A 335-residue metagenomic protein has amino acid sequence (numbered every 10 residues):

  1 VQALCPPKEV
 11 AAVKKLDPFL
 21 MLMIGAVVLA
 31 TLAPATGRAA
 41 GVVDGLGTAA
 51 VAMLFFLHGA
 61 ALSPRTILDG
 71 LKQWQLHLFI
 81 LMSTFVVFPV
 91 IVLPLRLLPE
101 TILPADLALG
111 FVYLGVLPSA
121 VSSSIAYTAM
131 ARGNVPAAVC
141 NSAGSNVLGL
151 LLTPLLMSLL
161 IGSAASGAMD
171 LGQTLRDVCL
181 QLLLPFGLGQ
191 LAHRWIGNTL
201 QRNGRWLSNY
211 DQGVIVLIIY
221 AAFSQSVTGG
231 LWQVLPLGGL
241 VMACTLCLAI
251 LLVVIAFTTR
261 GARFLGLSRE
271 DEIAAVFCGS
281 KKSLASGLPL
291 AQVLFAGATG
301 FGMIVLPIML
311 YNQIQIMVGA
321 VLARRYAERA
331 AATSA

Functional and structural regions predicted by a protein language model:
L4-E100, S158, G162-R269, A330 (+1 more regions): Structural signature of multi-pass alpha-helical membrane transport proteins
M21, S83-I91, V116-V121, A138-L159 (+3 more regions): Membrane-embedded alpha-helical segments of transport systems, primarily multispan ion/solute transporters
A33-G47, K281-L306, Q313: Transmembrane helix-boundary motif of multi-pass solute transporters/channels
I67, R96, G110-G115, V121-R132 (+5 more regions): Generic transmembrane alpha-helix signature in multi-pass membrane proteins, especially transporters/channels
W74-L81, I102-V116, G133-A143, R205 (+3 more regions): The feature identifies polytopic integral membrane transport proteins across all domains of life
R96-L152, M157, I161-T174: Membrane-interface helix-loop-helix junctions at boundaries between adjacent transmembrane segments
V254-A262, V305-A331: Membrane-helix cytosolic exit motif
F257-Q292, T333: C-terminal hydrophobic structural anchor segments that stabilize assembly/packing rather than catalytic chemistry
